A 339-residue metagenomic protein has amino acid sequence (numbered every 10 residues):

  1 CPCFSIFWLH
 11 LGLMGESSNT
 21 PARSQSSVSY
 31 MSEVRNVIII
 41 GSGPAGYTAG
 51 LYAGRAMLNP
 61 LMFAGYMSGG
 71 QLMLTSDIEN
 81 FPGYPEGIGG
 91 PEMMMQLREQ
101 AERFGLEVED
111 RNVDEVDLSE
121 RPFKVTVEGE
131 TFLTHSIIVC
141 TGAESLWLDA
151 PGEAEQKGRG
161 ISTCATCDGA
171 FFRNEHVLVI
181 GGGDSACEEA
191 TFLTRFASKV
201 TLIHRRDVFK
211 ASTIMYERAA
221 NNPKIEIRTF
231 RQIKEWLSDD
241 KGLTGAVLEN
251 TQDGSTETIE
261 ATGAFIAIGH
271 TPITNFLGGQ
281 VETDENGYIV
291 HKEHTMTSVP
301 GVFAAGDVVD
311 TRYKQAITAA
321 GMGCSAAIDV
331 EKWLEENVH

Functional and structural regions predicted by a protein language model:
C1-C3: Cysteine-centered motifs
R23, S29-Y30, R35-F104, E175 (+3 more regions): Beta1-alpha1 glycine-rich phosphate/pyrophosphate-binding loop at the start of Rossmann-like nucleotide-binding domains
V34-N36, D110, R173-E175, F230 (+2 more regions): Phosphate-coordination loops involved in phosphoryl transfer and adenosine-cofactor binding
G43-P44, M67, A143-S145, D184-S185 (+1 more regions): Residue-level detector of alpha-helix initiation sites
A101-V127, T131-T134, R195-K292, K332-H339: A Rossmann-like FAD-binding core segment of flavoenzymes
E144, D149, E155-F171, A267-T318 (+2 more regions): FAD-site-proximal beta/loop scaffold in flavoenzymes
